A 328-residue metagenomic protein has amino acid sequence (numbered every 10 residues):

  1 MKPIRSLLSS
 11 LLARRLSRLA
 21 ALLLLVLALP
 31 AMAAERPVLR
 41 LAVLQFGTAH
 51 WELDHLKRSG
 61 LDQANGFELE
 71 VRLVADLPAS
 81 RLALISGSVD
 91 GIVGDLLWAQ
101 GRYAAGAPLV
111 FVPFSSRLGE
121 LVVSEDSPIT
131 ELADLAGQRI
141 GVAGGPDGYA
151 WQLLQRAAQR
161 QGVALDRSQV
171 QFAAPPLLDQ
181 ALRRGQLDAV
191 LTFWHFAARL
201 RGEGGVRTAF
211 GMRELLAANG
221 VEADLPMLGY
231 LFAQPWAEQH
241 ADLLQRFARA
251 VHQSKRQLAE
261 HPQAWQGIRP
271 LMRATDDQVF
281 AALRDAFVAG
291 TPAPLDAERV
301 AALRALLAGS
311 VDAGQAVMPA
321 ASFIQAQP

Functional and structural regions predicted by a protein language model:
M1-R14: N-terminal secretory signal peptides that target proteins for export/translocation
S17-A28: Bacterial N-terminal signal peptides
L29-A33: Sec/Tat signal peptide C-region and signal peptidase I cleavage site
A34-V163, Q169-F172, D188-W194, A209: Short, glycine-/small- and polar/acidic-enriched structural segments that line small-molecule recognition paths
A64, R213-A223, V288-A297: Short, solvent-exposed loop/beta-turn-alpha elements that line the ligand-binding surface or hinge of extracytoplasmic
L96-L97, Q171, P176-I268: Pocket-lining segment of extracytoplasmic ligand-binding domains
A237-S310: Secondary-structure end/capping motifs
R304-P328: Conserved C-terminal helix/tail region of periplasmic/extracytoplasmic solute-binding proteins
